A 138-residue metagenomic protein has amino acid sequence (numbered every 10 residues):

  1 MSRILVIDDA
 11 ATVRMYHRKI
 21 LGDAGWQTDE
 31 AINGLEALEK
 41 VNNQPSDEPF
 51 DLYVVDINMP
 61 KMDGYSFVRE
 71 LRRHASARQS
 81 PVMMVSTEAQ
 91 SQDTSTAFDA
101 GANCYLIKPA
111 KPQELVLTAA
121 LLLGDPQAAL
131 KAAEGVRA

Functional and structural regions predicted by a protein language model:
M15-D23: Charged docking surfaces used in two-component/phosphorelay signaling
E30-L52: Acidic, metal-coordinating helix/loop segments flanking the phosphotransfer/catalytic sites of two-component signaling
M59: Receiver (REC) domain active-site loop signature in two-component systems and cognate sites in sensor histidine kinases
A110-A119, K131: C-terminal output helix
A120-A138: The C-terminal output helix
